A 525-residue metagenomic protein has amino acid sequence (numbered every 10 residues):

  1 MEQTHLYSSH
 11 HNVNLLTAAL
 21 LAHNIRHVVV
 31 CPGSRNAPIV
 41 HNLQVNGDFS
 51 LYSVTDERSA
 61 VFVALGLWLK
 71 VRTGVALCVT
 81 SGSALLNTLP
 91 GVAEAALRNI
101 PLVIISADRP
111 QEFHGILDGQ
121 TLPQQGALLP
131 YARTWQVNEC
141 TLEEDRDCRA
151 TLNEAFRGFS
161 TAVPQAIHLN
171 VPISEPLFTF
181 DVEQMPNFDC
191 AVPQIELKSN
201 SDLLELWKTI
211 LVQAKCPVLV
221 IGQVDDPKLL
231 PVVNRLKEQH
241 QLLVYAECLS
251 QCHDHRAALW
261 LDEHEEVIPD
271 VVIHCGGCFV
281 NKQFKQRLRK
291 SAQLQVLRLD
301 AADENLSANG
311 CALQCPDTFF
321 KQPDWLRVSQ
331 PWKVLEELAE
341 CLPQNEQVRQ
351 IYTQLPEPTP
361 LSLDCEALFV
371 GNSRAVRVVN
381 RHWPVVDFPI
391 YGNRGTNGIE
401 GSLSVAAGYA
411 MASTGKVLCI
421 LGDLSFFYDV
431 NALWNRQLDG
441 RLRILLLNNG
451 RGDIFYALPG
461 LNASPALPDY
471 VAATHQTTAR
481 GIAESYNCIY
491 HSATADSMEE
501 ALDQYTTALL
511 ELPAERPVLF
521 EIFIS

Functional and structural regions predicted by a protein language model:
M1-S8, Q286-R374, T478-S525: Phosphate/pyrophosphate-binding active-site segments
E2-Q3, Y7, R149-Q213: Conformationally flexible catalytic loops at phosphate/diphosphate-handling active centers
S8-C78, L85-N87, A93: N-terminal cofactor/phosphate-binding cores enriched in small/glycine residues, especially glycine-rich loops such as
V13-N24, C31-R35, I39-Q44, L335-T414: Active-site diphosphate/adenylate-binding microenvironment
R26-V29, S50-Y52, K70-R109, P269-G276 (+2 more regions): A short, small-residue-rich loop immediately preceding and capping a beta-strand
N87, I221-L299, V385-G415, F427-N431 (+2 more regions): Glycine-rich, anion-gripping cofactor-binding loops and their flanking helix/strand elements in enzyme active sites
A95, S106-A155, Y245-E337, R436-Q437 (+3 more regions): Glycine-rich, acidic loop regions that bind phosphate or pyrophosphate groups
I105, E112-Q125, R381-S525: Thiamine diphosphate
